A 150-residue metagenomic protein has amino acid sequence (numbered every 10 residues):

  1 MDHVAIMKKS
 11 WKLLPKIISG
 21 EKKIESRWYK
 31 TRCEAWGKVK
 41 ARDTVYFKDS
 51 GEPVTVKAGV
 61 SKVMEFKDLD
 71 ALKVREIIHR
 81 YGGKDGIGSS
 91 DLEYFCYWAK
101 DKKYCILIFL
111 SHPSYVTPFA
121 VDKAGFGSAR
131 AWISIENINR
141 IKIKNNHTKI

Functional and structural regions predicted by a protein language model:
M1-D49: Long, hydrophobic N-terminal alpha-helical segment
L13, K30-E34, E52-P53, E65-I150: Contiguous surface segments at macromolecular interaction interfaces
K22, A41-D43, V54-V56, Y104-I106: A generic structural signal for short beta-strands and their flanking turns/coil linkers
K48-G59: Short coil-to-beta-strand transition motifs
V60-M64: A short, sequence-level motif marking secondary-structure junctions
